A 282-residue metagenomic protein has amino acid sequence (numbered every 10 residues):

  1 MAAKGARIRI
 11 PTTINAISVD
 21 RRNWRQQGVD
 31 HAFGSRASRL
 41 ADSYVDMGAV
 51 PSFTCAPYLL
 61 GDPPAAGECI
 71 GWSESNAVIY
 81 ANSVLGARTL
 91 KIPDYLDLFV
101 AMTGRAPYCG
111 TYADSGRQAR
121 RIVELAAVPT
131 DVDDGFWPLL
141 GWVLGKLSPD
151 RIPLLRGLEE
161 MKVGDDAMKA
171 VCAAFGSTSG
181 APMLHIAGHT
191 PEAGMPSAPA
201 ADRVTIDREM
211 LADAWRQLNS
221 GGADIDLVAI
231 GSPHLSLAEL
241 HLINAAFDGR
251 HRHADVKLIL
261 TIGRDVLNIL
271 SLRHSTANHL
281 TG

Functional and structural regions predicted by a protein language model:
M1-G282: Non-transmembrane, aqueous-exposed alpha-helical and coiled segments at domain scale
